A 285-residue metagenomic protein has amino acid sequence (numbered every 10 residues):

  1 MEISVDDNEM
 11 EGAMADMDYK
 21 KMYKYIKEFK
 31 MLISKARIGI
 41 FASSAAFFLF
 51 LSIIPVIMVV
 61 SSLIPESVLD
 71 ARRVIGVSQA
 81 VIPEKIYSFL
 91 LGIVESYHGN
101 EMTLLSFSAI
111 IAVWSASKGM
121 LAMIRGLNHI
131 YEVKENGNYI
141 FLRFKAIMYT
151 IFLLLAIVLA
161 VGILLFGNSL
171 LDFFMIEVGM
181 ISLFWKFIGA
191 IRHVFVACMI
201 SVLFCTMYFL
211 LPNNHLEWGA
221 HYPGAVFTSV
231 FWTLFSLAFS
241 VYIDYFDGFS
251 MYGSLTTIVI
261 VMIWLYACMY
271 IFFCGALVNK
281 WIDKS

Functional and structural regions predicted by a protein language model:
E2-S285: Membrane-embedded alpha-helices and immediately adjacent juxtamembrane helical segments in alpha-helical membrane
